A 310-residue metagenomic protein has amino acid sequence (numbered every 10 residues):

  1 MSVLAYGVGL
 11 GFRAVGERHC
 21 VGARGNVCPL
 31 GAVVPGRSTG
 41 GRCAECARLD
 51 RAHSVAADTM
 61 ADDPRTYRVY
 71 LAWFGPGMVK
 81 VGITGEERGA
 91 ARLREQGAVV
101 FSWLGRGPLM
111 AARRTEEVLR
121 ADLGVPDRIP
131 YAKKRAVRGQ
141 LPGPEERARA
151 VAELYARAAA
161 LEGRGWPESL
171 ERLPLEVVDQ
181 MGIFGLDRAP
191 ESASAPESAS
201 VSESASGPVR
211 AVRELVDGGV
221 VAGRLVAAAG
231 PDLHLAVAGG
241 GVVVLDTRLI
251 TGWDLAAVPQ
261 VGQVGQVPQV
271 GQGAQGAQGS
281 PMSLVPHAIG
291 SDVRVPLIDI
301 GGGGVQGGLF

Functional and structural regions predicted by a protein language model:
M1-F310: Non-catalytic accessory segments flanking enzymatic or RNA/DNA-binding domains
